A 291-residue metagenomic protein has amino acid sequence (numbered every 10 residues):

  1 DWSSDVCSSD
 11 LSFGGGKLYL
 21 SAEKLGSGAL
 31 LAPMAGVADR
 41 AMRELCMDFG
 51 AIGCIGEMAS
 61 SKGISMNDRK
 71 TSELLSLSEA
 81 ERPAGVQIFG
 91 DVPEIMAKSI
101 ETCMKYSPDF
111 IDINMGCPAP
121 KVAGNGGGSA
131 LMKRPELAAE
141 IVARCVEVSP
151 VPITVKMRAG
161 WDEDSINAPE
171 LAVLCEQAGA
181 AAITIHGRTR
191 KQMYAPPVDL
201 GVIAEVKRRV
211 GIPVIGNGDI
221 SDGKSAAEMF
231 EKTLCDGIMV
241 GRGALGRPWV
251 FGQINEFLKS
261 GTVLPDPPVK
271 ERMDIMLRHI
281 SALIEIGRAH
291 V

Functional and structural regions predicted by a protein language model:
D1-S8, H290: Short, small-residue-biased leader/transition segments that mark boundaries at the very start of proteins
S9-R288: Flavin-dependent oxidoreductase catalytic cores
